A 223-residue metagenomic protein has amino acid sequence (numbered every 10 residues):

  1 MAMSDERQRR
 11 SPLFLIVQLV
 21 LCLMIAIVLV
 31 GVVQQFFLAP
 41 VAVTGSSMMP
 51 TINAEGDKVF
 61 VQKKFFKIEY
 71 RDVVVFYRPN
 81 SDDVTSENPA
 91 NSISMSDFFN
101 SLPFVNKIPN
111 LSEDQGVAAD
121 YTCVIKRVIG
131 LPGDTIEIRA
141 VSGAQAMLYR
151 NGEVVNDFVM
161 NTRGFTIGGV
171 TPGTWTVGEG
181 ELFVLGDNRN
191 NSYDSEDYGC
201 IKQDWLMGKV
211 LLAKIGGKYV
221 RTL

Functional and structural regions predicted by a protein language model:
M1-F14: N-terminal Lys/Arg-rich, disordered targeting/topogenic segments
F14-L23: Residue-level signature of transmembrane alpha-helical entry/exit and packing/kink sites in multi-pass membrane
C22, A26-T176: Feature for secretory/organellar precursors and membrane-associated catalytic proteins
M95, E196-I201, G208-L223: Extracytoplasmic/periplasmic terminal helices and flexible tails
F183: PRPP/pyrophosphate-binding module of the type I phosphoribosyltransferase fold
G186: Phosphate/adenylate-binding glycine loop and adjacent helical scaffold
N191-S192: Short acidic/polar inter-strand loop motif in beta-rich domains
